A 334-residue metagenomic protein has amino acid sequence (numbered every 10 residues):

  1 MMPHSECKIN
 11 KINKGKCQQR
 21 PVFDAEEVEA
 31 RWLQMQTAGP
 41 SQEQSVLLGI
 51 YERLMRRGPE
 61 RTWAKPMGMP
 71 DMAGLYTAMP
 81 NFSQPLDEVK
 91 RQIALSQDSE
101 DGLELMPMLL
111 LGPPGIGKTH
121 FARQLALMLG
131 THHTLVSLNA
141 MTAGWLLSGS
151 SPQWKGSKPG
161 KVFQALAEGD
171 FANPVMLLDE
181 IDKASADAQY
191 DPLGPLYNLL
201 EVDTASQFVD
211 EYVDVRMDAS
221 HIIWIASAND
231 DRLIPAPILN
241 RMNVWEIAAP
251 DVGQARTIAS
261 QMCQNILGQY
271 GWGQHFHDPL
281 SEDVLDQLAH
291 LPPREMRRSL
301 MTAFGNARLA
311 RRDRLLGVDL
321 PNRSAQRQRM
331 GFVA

Functional and structural regions predicted by a protein language model:
C17-M69: Interdomain "pre-motor" coupling segment immediately N-terminal to P-loop NTPase/helicase cores
G58-R61, D170, D231-P237, A248-V318: Conserved C-terminal "switch" segment of AAA+ ATPases
P66-L111: Pre-Walker A (pre-P-loop) alpha-helix and adjacent loop at the N terminus of AAA/AAA+ ATPase modules, a conserved
L103-L138, A167, A236: Walker A/P-loop
M128-K158, A165, S185, A255: AAA+/P-loop NTPase substrate/partner-engagement loops
D170-N173, F208-S227: AAA+/SF3 P-loop NTPase mechanochemical coupling elements
L178-M217: Conserved catalytic/switch belt of AAA+ P-loop NTPases
L309-A334: C-terminal engagement/docking regions of AAA+ P-loop ATPases
